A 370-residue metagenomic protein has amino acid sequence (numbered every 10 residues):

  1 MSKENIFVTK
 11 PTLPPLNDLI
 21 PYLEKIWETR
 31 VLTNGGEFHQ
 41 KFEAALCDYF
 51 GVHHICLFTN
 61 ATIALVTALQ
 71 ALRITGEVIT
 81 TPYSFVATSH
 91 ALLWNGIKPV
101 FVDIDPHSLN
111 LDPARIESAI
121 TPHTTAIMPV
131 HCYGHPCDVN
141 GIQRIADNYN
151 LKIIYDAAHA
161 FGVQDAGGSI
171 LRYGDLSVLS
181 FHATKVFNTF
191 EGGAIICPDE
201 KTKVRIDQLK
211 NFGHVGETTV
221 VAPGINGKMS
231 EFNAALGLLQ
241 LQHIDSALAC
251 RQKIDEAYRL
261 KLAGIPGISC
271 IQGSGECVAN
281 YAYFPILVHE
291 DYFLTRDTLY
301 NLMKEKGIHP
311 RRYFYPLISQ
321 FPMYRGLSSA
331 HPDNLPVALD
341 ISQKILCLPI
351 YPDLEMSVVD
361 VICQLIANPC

Functional and structural regions predicted by a protein language model:
M1-L32: N-terminal "arm"/small-domain region of PLP-dependent enzymes with the aminotransferase-like
V31, G35-E77, Y83, A91-W94 (+2 more regions): Phosphate-binding glycine-rich loop
E37-A45, Y49-H53, A114, S118 (+4 more regions): PLP-dependent aminotransferase class I/II
C56, I79, V100, I153-I154 (+3 more regions): Structural detector of well-ordered beta-strand residues that form the stable sheet scaffold of enzyme domains
Q70-A157, Q164: PLP-dependent aminotransferase-like
S84, H107-S108, G134, K185 (+3 more regions): Glycine-/small-residue-rich active-site loops that bind phosphorylated ligands and cofactors
Y155-T189, V204, G216-V221: Conserved active-site segment immediately N-terminal to the catalytic lysine that forms the internal aldimine
L179-S180, G193-D199, L238: Short beta-strand-to-turn element immediately C-terminal to the catalytic PLP-Schiff-base lysine in fold type I
